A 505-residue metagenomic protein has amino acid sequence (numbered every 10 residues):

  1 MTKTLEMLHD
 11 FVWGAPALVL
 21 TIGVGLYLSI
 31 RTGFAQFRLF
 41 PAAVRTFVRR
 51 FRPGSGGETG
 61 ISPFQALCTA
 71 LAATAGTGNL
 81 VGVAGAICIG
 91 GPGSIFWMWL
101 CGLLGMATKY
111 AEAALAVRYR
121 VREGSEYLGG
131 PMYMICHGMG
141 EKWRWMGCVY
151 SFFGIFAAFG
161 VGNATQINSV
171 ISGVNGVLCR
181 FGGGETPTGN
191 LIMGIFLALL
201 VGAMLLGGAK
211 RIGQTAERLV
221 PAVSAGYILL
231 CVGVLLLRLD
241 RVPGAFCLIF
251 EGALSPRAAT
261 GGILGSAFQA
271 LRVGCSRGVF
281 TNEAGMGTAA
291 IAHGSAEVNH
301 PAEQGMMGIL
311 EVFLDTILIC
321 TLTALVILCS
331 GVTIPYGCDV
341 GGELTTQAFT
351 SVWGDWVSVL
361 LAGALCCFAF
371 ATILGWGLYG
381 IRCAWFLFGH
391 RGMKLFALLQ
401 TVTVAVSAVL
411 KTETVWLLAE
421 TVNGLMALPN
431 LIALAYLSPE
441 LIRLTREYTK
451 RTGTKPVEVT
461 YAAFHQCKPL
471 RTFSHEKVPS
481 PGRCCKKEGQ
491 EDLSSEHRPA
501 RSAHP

Functional and structural regions predicted by a protein language model:
M1-T77, I87-S94, G105, A405 (+2 more regions): N-terminal alpha-helical transmembrane segments of multi-pass membrane transport and channel/translocase proteins
L18-G23, W99, G147-F152, L178-G207 (+3 more regions): Transmembrane alpha-helical segments of multi-pass small-molecule transport proteins
L20-Y27, R31-V44, I167-V174, G189-L197 (+5 more regions): Membrane-interface loop-to-helix entry segments
L28-S29, C101-S125, C136-N168, N175-M204 (+1 more regions): Helix-loop-helix module between adjacent transmembrane segments
R31-Q36, G78-V83, G160-V170, V201-G213 (+4 more regions): Transmembrane helix-loop junctions in multi-pass membrane proteins
F47-L67, G102, A113, V117-A158 (+2 more regions): Transmembrane-helix boundary/entry motifs in multi-pass membrane transporters
S55-I89, L115-R118, G124-M132, C136-G138 (+2 more regions): Alpha-helical membrane segments and immediately flanking helix-loop junctions that form or couple to the substrate/ion
Y110-Y119, G124, V232-L248, A259-G262 (+3 more regions): Extracellular/periplasmic helix-exit of transmembrane alpha-helices
